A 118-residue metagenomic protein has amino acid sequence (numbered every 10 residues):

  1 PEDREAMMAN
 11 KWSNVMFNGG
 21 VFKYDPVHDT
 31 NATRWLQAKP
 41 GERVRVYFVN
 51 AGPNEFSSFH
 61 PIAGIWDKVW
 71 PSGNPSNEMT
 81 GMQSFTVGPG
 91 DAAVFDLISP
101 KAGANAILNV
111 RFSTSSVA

Functional and structural regions predicted by a protein language model:
P1-A118: Copper-binding active sites and cupredoxin-like electron-transfer domains, recognizing His/Cys-rich ligand loops
